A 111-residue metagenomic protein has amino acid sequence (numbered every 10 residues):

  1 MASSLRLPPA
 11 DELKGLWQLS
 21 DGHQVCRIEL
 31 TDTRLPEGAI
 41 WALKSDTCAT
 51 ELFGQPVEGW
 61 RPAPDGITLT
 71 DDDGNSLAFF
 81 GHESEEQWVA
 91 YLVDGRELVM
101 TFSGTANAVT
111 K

Functional and structural regions predicted by a protein language model:
M1-K111: Lipid interaction determinants
